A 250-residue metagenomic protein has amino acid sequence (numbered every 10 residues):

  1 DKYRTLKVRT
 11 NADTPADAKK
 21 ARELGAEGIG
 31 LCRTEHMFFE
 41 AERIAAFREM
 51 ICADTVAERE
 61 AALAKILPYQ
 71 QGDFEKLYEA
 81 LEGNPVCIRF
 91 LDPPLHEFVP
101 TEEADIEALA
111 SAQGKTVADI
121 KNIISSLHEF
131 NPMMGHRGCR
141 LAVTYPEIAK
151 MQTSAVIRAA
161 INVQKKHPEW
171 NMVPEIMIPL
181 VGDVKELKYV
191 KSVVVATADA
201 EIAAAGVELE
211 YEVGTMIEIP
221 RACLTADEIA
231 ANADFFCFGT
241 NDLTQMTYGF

Functional and structural regions predicted by a protein language model:
K2-F250: Conserved alpha/beta-domain cores
